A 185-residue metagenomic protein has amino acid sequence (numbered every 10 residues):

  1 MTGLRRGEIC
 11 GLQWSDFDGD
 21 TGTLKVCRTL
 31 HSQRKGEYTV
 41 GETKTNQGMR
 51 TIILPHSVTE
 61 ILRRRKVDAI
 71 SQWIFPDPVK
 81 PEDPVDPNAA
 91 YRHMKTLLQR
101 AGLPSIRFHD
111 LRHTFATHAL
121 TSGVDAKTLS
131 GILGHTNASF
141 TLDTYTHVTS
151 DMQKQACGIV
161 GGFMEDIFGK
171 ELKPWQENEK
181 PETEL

Functional and structural regions predicted by a protein language model:
M1-L30, K127: Short, charged phosphate-coordinating catalytic segments
T2, I52, V67-P84, N88-H135: Short, basic (Lys/Arg/His-rich) helix/loop patches that form interaction surfaces in the mid-to-C-terminal regions
T21, R34-K35, T39-M49, I53-V58 (+3 more regions): C-terminal secondary-structure termini that scaffold catalytic or DNA-interacting sites
C27, P55, P76, T146: Residue-level detector of conserved, well-ordered beta-strand and adjacent loop positions that form binding/recognition
R28-L30, V58, K66, L133: Short, small-residue-rich loop/turn micro-motifs
L30, L133-I159: Catalytic-site neighborhood detector that most strongly recognizes the C-terminal catalytic loop/helix of tyrosine
